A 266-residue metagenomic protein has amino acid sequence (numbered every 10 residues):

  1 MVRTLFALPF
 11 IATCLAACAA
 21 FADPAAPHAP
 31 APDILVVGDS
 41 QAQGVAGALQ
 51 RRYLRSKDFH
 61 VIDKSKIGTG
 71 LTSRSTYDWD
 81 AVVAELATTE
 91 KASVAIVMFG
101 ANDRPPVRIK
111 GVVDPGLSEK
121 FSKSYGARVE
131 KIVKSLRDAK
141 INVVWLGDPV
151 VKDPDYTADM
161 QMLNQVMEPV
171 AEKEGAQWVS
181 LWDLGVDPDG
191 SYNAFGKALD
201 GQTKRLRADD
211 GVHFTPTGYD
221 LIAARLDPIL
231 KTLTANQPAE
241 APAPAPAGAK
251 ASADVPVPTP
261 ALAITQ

Functional and structural regions predicted by a protein language model:
M1-T4: Positively charged n-region of N-terminal signal peptides that target proteins for export
A7-A17: Bacterial N-terminal signal peptides
A19-P27: Boundary at the C-terminal end of the N-terminal hydrophobic targeting segment
P27-E119, K123, A253-Q266: Conserved SGNH/GDSL esterase-like catalytic core that processes O-acyl groups on lipids and polysaccharides
A46-Q50, T76, D80-A84, S122 (+6 more regions): Extracytoplasmic/secreted envelope proteins and their assembly/folding machinery, especially bacterial periplasmic
M98-R104, R108, E130-N164, D183: Active-site segments of SGNH/GDSL-like serine hydrolases that catalyze O-acetyl group transfer/hydrolysis on lipids
V150-T265: Catalytic His-Asp segment of secreted/periplasmic serine-dependent ester chemistry enzymes
